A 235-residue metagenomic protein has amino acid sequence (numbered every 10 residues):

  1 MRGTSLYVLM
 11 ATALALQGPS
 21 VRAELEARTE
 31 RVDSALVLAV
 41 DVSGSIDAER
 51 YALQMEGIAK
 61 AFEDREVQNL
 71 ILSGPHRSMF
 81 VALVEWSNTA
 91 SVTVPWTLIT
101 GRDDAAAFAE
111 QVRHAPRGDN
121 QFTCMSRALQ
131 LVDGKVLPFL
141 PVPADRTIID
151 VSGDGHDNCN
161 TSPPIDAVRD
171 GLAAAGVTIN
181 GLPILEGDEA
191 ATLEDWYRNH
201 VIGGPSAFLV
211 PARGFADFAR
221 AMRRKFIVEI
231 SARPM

Functional and structural regions predicted by a protein language model:
E30-P95, A128, V132, I149-S152 (+1 more regions): Von Willebrand factor
A39-E49, V81, P95, V112-F122 (+3 more regions): Second-shell loop/turn segments in exported
R65-P75, F122, L140-T147, P234-M235: Surface-exposed patches in mature extracellular/periplasmic domains of secreted proteins
I71, G155-N199: VWA/integrin I-like adhesion module and closely mimicked acidic/polar interface patches used
R77-Q111, A191-N199: Short beta-strand-loop
S91-T93, A107-R146, G181-L193, D217 (+1 more regions): Von Willebrand factor
F122-A174, I227: Exposed acidic/Ser/Thr-rich ligand/metal-binding surfaces
P183-M235: Von Willebrand factor A/integrin I-like adhesion domains
